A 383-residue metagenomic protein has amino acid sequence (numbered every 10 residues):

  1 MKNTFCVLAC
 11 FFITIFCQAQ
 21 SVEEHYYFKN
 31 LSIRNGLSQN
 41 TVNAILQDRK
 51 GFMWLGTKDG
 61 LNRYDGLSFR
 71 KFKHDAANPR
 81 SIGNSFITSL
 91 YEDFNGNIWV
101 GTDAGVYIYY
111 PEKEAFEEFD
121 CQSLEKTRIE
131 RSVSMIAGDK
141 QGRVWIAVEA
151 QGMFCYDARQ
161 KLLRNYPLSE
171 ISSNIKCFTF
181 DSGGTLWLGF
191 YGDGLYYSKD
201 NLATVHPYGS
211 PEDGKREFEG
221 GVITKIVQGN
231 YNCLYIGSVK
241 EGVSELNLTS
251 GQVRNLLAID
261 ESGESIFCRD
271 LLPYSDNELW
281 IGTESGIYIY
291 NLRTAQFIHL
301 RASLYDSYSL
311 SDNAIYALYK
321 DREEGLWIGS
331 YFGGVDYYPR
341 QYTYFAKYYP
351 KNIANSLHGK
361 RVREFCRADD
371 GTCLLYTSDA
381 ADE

Functional and structural regions predicted by a protein language model:
M1-S378: Carboxylate-rich, polar loop motifs that coordinate divalent cations or form catalytic acidic clusters
D379-E383: A short, hydrophobic C-terminal helix/tail in secreted or cell-surface proteins
